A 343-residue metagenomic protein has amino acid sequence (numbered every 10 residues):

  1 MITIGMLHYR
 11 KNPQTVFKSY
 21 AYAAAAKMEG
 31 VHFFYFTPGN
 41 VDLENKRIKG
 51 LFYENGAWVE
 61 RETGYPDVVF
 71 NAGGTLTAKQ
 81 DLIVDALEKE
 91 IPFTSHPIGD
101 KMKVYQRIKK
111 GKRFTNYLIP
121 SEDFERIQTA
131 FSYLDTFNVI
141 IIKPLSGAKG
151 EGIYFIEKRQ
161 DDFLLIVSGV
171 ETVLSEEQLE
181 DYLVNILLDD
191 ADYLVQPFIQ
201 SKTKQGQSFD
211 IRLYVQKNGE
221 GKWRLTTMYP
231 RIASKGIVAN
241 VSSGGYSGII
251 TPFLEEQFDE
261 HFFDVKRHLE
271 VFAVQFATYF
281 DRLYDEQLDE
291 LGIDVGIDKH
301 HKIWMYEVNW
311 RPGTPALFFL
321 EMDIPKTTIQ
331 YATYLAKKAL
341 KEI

Functional and structural regions predicted by a protein language model:
M1-I4: Extreme N-terminal starter segment of soluble prokaryotic enzymes
K11-A21, A25-T129: Conserved N-proximal alpha/beta basic substrate-recognition cap immediately N-terminal to, or forming the N-lobe
F70-N71, I142, Q196: Redox-cofactor binding/interface segments in oxidoreductases and associated redox assembly factors
T115-Y154: Rossmann-like NAD(P)H-binding beta-loop-alpha module
I127, F198-K202, G292-D294: Short, solvent-exposed loop/turn elements at beta->coil junctions and helix N-caps that rim active or binding pockets
L134-N138, E151-Y154, K158-G245: Phosphate-binding site of ATP-dependent enzymes
G236-F262: Flexible internal linker/loop segments at domain or repeat junctions
P252-D289, I297-I343: C-terminal active-site "lid" helix and adjoining low-complexity regulatory extension at the edge of ATP-using catalytic
